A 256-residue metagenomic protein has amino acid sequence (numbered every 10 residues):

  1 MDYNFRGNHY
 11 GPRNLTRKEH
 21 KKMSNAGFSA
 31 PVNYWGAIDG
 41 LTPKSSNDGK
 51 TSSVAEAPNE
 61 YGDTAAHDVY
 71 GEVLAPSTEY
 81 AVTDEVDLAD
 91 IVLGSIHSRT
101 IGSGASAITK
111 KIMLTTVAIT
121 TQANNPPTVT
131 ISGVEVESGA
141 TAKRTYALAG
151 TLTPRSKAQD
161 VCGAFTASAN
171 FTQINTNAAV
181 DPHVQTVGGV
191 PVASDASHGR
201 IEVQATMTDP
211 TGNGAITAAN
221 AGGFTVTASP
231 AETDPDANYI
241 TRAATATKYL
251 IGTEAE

Functional and structural regions predicted by a protein language model:
D2-K22: Short, Lys/Arg-enriched N-terminal segments with co-localized hydrophobic residues within the first ~10-30 amino acids
K18, M23-V82, G104-V134, K143-T211 (+1 more regions): Solvent-exposed edge beta-strands and adjacent loop segments that serve as assembly or binding interfaces
E85, G139-T141, G212-N213, E254: Short, cysteine-centered beta-strand-loop-beta hairpins and adjacent loop/turn segments enriched in charged/polar
E85-V92, T211-A218: Short, conserved charged micro-motifs
G94-I96, R200: Extracellular Ig-like/FN3 beta-sandwich strand-entry sites
V134-T141, T247-T253: Hydrophobic lipid-interacting interfaces of membrane-associated proteins
D236-T245, Y249-E256: Hydrophilic extracytoplasmic domains
